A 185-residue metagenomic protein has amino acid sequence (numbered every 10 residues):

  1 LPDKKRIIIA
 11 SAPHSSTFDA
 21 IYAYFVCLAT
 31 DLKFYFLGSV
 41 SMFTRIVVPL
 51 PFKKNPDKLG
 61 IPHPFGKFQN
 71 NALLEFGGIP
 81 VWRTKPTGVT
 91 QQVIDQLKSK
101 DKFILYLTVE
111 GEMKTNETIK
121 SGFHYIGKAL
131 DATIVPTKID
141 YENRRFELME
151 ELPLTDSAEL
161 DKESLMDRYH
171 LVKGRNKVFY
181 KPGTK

Functional and structural regions predicted by a protein language model:
L1-L171, T184-K185: Soluble catalytic domains of membrane acyltransferases
R175-K185: Short, flexible loop/turn segments with low-complexity composition
